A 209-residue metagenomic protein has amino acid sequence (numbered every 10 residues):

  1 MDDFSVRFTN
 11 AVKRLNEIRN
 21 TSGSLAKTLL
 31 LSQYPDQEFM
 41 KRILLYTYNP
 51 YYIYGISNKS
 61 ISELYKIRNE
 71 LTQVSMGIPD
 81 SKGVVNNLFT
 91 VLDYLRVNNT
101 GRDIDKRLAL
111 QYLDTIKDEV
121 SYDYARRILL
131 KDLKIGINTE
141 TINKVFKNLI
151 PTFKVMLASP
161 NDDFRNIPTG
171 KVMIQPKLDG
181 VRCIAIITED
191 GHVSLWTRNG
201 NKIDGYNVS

Functional and structural regions predicted by a protein language model:
M1-S209: N-terminal nucleic-acid-engaging modules of covalent nucleotidyltransferase systems
